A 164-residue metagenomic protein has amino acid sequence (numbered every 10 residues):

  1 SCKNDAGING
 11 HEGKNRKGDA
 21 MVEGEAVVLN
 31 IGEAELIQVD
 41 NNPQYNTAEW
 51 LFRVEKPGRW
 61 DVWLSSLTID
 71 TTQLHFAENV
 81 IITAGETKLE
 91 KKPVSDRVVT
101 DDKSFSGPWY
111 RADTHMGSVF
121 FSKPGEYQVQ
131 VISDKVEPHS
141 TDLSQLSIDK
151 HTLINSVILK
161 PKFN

Functional and structural regions predicted by a protein language model:
C2-N164: Extracytoplasmic
